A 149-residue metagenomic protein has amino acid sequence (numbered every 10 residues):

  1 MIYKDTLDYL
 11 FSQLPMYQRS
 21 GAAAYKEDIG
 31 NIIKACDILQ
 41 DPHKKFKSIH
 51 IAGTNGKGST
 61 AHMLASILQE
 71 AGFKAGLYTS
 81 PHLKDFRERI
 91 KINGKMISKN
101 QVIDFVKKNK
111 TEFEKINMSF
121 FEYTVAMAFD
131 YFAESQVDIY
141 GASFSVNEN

Functional and structural regions predicted by a protein language model:
M1-G53, T60-H62, S66, E70-A71: Short functional linear segments
A22-I29, K34-K45, E70-N149: ATP-dependent carboxylate-amine ligase catalytic core
G56-K57, L83: Short active-site-proximal "capping" loops at secondary-structure junctions
